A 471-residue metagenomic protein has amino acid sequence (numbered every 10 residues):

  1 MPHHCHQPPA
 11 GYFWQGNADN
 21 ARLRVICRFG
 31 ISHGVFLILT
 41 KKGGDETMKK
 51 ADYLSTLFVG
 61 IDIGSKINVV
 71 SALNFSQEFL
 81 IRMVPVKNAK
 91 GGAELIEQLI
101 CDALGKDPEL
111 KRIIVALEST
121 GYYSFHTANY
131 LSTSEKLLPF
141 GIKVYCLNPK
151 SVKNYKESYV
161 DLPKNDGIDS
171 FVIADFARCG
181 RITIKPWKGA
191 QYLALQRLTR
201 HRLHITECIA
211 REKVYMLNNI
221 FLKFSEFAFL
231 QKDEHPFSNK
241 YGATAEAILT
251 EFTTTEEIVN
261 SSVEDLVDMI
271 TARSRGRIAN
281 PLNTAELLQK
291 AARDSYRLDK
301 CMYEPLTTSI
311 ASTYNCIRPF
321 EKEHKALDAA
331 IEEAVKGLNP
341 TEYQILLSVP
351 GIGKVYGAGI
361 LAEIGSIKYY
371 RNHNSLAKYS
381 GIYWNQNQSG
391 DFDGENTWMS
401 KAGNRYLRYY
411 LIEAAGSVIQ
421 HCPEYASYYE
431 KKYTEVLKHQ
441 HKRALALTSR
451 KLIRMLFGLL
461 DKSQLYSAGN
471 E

Functional and structural regions predicted by a protein language model:
Y12-E471: A detector of single, family-specific signature residues that are central to catalytic or substrate-handling motifs
